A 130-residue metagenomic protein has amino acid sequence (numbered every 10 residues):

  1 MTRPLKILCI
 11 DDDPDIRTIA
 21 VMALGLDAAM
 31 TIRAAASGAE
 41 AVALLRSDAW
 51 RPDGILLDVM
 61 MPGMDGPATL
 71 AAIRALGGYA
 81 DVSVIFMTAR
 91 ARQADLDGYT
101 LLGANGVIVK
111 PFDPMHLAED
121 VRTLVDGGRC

Functional and structural regions predicted by a protein language model:
P4-D15, A20-L24, I55: Conserved acidic segment of CheY-like receiver
A34-G54: Acidic, metal-coordinating helix/loop segments flanking the phosphotransfer/catalytic sites of two-component signaling
M61: Receiver (REC) domain active-site loop signature in two-component systems and cognate sites in sensor histidine kinases
N105: Short, glycine/charged-rich "phosphate-handling" switch motifs in NTP-dependent and phosphotransfer domains
F112-V121: C-terminal output helix
